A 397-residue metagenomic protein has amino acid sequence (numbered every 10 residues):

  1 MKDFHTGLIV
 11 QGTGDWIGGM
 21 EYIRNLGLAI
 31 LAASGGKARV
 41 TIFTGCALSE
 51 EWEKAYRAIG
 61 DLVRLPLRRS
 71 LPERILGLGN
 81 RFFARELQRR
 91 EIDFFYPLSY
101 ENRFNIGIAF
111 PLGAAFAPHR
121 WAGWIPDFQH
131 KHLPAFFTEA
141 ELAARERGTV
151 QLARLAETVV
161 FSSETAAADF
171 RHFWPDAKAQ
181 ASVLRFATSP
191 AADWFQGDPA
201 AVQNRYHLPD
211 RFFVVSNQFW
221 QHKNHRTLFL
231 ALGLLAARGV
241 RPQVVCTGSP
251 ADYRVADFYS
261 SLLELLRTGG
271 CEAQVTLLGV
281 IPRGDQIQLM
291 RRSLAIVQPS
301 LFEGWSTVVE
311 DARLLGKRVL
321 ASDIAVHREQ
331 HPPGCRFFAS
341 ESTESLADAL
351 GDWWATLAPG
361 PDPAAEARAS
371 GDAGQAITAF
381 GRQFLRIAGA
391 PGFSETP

Functional and structural regions predicted by a protein language model:
M1-P397: Carbohydrate transferase catalytic cores enriched for Leloir-type hexosyltransferases
